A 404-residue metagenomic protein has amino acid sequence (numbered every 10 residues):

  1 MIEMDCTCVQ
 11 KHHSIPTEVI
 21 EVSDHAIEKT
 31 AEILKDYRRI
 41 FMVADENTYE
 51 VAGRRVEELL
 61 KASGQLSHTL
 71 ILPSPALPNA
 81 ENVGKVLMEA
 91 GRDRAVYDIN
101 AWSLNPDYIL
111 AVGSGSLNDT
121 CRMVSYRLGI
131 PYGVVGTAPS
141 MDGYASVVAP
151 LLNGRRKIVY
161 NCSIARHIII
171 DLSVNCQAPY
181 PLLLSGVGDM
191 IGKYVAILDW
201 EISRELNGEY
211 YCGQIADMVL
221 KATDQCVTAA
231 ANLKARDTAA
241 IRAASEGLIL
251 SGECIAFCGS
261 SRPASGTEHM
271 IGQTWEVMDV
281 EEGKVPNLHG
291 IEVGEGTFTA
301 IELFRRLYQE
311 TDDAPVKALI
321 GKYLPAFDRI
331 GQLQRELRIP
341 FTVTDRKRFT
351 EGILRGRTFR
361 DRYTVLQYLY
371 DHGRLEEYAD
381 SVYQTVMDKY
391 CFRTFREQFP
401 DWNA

Functional and structural regions predicted by a protein language model:
M1-Y108: ATP/NTP phosphate-donor binding region
I2-T7, M190, Q309-A404: C-terminal charged capping/lid subdomain of soluble metabolic enzymes
D24, R38-Y49, L182-G186, I353-D361: N-terminal low-complexity or amphipathic/hydrophobic leaders
D45-G53, G113-N118, P139-S140, V343: Gly/Ser/Thr-rich loops at beta-strand to alpha-helix junctions that form or flank small-molecule/cofactor-binding
L77-N105, P139, F257, S261 (+6 more regions): Non-transmembrane, aqueous-exposed alpha-helical and coiled segments at domain scale
Y97-V124, L128-A138: A short, small-residue-rich loop immediately preceding and capping a beta-strand
Y126-D224: A glycine/threonine-rich phosphate-anchoring loop and its flanking beta-alpha core in nucleotide/phosphate-binding
A216-Q332, T344: Active-site segments that bind and position negatively charged phosphate/pyrophosphate groups
